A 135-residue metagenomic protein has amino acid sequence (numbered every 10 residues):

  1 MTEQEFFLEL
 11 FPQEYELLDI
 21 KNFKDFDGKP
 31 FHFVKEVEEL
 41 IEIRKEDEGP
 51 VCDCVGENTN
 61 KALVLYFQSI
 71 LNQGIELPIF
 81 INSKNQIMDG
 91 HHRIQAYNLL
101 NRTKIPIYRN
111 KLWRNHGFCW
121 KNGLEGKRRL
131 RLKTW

Functional and structural regions predicted by a protein language model:
M1-K111, N122-L130: Short, charged/polar connector segments at secondary-structure boundaries
W113-H116: A short acidic, often aromatic-flanked loop/helix-cap motif at beta-alpha or helix-coil junctions that lines enzyme
K133-W135: Charged phosphate-binding loop/patch that engages nucleotide di/tri-phosphates or the phosphate backbone of nucleic
